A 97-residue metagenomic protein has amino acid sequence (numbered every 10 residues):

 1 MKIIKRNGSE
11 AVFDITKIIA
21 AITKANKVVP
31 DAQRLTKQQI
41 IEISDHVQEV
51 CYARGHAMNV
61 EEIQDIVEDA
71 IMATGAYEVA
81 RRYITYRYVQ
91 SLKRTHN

Functional and structural regions predicted by a protein language model:
M1-N97: Extended catalytic cores of very large enzyme megasubunits
